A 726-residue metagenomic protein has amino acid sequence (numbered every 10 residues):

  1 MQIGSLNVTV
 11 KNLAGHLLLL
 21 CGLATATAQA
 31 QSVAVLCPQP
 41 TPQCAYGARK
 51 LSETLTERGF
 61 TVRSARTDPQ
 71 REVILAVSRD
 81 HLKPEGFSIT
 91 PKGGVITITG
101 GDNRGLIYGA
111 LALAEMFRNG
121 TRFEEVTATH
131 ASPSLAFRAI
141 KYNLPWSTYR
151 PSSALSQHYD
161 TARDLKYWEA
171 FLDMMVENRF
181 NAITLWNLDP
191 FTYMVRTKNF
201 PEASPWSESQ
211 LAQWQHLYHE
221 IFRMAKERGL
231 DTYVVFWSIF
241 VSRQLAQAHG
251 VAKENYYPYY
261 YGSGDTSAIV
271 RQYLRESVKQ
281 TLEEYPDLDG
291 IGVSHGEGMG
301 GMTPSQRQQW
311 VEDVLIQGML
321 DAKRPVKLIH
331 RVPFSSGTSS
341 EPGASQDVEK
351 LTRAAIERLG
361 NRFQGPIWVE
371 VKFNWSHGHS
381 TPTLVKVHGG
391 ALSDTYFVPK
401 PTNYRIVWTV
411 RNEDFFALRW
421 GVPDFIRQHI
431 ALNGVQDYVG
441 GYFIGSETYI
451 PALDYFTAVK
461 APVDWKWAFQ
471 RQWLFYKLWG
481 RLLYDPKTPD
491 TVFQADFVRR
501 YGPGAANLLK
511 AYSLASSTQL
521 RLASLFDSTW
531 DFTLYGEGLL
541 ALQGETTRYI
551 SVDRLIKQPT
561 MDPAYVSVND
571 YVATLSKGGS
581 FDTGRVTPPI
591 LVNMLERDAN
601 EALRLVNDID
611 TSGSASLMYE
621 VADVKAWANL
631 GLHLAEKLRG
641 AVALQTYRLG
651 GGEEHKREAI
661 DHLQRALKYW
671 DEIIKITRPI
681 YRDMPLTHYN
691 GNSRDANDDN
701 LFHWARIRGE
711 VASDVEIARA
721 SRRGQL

Functional and structural regions predicted by a protein language model:
M1-K11: N-terminal secretory signal peptides that target proteins for export/translocation
N12, H16-L20, A28-G93, F123-V126: Acidic, contiguous N-terminal accessory segments
P40, G47-K50, T54, L82-G86 (+6 more regions): Feature activates predominantly on carbohydrate-active enzymes
Q43-Y46, K50, G105-Y108, A112 (+15 more regions): Extracytoplasmic/secreted proteins, especially bacterial periplasmic and envelope-associated proteins
V62, N181, T197, P201-L211 (+5 more regions): Catalytic-core regions of glycoside hydrolase
D102, I140, M175, V293 (+2 more regions): Conserved, mostly hydrophobic/aromatic
S446-A696, N700, A718: C-terminal non-catalytic alpha-helical accessory regions
F702-L726: Terminal, low-structured helical/coil segments at or just beyond the last alpha-helical repeat
